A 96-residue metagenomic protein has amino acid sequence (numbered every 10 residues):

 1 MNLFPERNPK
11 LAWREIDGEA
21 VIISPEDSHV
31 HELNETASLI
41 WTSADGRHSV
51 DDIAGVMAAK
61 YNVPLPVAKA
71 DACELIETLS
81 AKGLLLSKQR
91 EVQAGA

Functional and structural regions predicted by a protein language model:
M1-P25: Long, low-complexity, charged/polar intrinsically disordered regions in eukaryotic proteins
E26-A96: Long, charge-rich, low-complexity alpha-helical segments
